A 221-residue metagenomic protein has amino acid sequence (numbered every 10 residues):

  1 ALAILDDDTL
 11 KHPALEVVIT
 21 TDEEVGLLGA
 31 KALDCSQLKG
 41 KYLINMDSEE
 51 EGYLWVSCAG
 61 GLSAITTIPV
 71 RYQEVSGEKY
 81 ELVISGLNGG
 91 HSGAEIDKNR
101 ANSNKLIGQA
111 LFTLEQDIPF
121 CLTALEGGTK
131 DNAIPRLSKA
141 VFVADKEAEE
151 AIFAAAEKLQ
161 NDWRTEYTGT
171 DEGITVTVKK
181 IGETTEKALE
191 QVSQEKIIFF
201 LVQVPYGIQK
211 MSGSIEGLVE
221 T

Functional and structural regions predicted by a protein language model:
A1-E24, Y80-I84, H91-L114, V143-A144: Alpha-helical metal-binding/catalytic segments enriched in His/Glu/Asp
L2-Q73, T123, S212-E216: Acidic/histidine-rich catalytic neighborhood of metal-dependent amide-processing enzymes
K11, S76, I134-R136, T170: Solvent-exposed loop and beta-edge segments used for protein-protein assembly and interaction
E16, I65-T67, K79-V83, K139-V141 (+1 more regions): Beta-strand secondary-structure signal
C35-S103, Q160-R164, E186-K187, T221: Metal-dependent peptidase/peptidase-like ectodomains
Q73-G77, I96-E126, A144-E220: Acidic-enriched catalytic cores of C-N bond-cleaving enzymes acting on peptides and small amides
G93-A94, L122, E126-L137: A structural signal for small-residue-enriched, beta-sheet-centric alpha/beta enzyme cores and oligomeric scaffold folds
P135-D145: Hydrophobic beta-sheet segments that form the core/acyl-binding groove of ACP/CoA-dependent acyl-chain-processing
